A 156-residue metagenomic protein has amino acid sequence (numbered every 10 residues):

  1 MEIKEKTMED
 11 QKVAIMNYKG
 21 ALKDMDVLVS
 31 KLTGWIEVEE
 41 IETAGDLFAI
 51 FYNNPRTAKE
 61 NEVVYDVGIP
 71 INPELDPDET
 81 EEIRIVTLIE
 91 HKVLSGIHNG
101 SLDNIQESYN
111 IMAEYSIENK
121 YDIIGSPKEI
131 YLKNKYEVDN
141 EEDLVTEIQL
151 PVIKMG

Functional and structural regions predicted by a protein language model:
M1-G156: A solvent-exposed interaction/effector surface
